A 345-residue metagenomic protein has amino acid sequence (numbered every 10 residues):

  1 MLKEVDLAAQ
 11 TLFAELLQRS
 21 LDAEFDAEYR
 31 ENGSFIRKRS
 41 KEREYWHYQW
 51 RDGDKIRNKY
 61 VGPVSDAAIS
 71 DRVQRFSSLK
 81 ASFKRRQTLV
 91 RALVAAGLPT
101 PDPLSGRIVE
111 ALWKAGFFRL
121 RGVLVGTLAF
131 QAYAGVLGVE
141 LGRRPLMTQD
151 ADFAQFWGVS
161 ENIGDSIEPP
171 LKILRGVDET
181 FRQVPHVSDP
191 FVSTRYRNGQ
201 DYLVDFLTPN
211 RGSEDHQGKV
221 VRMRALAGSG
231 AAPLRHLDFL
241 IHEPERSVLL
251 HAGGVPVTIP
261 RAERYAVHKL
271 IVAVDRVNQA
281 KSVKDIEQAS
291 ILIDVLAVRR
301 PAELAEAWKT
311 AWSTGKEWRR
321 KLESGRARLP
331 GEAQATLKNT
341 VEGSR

Functional and structural regions predicted by a protein language model:
M1-E44, R51-R345: Compositionally biased terminal segments of proteins
